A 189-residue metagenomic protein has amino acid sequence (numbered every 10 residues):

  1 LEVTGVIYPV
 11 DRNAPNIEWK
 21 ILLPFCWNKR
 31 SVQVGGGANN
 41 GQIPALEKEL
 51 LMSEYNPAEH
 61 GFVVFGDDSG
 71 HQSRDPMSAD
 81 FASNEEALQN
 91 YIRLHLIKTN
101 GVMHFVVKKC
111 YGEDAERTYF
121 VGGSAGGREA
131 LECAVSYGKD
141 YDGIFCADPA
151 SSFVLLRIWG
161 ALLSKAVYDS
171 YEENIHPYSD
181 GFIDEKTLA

Functional and structural regions predicted by a protein language model:
L1-R30, Q42-M52, E185-L188: Catalytic-loop region of hydrolases
V6-Y8, V34-A38, D67-G70, V121-A125 (+1 more regions): Active-site-proximal beta-strand/loop segments in catalytic clefts of secreted hydrolases
N28, G37-C110, I158: Cap/lid segment of the alpha/beta-hydrolase catalytic domain
R30-V32, N56, G61-F65, E116-Y119 (+1 more regions): Beta-sheet entry/capping signal
Q33, F65-G66, A166-Y171: Active-site-surrounding "flap" and adjacent substrate/cofactor-binding loops of secreted or lumenal enzymes, prototyped
G112-S124: Alpha/beta-hydrolase fold nucleophile elbow
G127-G138: Short glycine-enriched nucleophile-adjacent loop and the immediately C-terminal alpha-helix near the catalytic center
K139-A189: A catalytic-pocket lid/entrance helix-loop region that shapes and gates access to the active site across common
